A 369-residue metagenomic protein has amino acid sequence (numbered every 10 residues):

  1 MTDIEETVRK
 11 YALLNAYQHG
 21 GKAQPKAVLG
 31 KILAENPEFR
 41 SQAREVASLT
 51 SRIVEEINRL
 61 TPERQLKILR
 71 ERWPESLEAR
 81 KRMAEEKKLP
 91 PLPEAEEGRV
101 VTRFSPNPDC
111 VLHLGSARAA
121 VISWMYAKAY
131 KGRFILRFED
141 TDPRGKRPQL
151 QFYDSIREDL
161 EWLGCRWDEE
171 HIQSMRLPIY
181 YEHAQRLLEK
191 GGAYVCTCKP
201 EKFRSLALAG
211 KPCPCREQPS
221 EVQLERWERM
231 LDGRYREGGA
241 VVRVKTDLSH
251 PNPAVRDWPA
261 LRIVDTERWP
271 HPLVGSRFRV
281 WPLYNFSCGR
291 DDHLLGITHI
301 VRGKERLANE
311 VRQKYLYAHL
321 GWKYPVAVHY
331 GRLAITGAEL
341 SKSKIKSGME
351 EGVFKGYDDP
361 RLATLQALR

Functional and structural regions predicted by a protein language model:
M1-C215, E305-E339, M349: N-terminal Rossmann-like or analogous alpha/beta NTP/dinucleotide-binding catalytic cores that position adenine
N107, R166, L295-G296, A363: Residue-level signal for pocket-adjacent positions within structured domains
R186, K190-I345: Active-site cores that bind ATP or allylic diphosphates and position pyrophosphate for catalysis
G352-F354: A short, charged helix-loop
G356-R369: A conserved active-site cap/scaffold subdomain adjacent to cofactor or substrate pockets
